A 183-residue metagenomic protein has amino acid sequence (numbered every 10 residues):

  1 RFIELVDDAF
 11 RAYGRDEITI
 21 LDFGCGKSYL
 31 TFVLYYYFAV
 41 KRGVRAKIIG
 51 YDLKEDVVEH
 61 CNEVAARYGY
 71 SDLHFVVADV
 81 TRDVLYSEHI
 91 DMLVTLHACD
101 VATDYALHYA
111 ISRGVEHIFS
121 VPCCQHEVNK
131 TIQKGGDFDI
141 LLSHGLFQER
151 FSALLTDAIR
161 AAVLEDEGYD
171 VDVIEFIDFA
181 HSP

Functional and structural regions predicted by a protein language model:
R1-Y13: S-adenosyl-L-methionine
E4, L53-P183: Class I S-adenosyl-L-methionine
D16-G26: Conserved class I S-adenosyl-L-methionine
E17, R45, I90: Phosphate-coordination loops involved in phosphoryl transfer and adenosine-cofactor binding
G26-K27, D56: Short acidic, Gly/Ser-rich segments with clustered Asp/Glu that frequently serve as metal-coordination loops in enzyme
K27-G43: Conserved SAM-binding loop of SAM-dependent methyltransferases across substrates and taxa, primarily the Class I
K47-D52: Conserved SAM-binding motif I beta-strand of class I
